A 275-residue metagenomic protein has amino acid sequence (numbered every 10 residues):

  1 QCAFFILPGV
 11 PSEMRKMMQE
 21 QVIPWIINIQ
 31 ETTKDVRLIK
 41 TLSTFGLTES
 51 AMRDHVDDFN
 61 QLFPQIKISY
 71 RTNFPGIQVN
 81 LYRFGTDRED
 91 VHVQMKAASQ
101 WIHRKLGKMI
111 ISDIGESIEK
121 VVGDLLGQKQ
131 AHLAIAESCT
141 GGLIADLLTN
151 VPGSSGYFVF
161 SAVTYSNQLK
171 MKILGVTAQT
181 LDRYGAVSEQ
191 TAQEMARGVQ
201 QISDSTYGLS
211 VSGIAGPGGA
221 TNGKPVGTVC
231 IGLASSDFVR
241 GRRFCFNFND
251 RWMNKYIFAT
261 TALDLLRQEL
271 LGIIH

Functional and structural regions predicted by a protein language model:
Q1-F5: Beta-strand-turn-beta hairpins that frame and shape the catalytic cleft of phosphate-ester-processing enzymes
I6-P75, N80, D90-M95: Accessory alpha-helical/coil subdomains and C-terminal extensions that flank or cap enzyme catalytic cores
R83-G85: Flexible glycine-/small-residue-rich
R88-H275: Short alpha-helical segments enriched in small residues
